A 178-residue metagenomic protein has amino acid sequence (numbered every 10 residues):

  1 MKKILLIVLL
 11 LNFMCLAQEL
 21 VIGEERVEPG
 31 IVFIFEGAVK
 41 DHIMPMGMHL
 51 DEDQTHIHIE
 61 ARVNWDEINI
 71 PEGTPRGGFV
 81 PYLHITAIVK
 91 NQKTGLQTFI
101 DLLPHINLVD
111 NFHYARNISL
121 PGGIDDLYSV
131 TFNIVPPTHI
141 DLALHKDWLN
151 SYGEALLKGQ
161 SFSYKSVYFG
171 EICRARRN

Functional and structural regions predicted by a protein language model:
K3-L16: Sec-dependent N-terminal signal peptides
Q18-D53: Short, compositionally biased P/S/T/A/G/V-rich stretches that sit at domain boundaries
I57-G78: Short amphipathic, basic-aromatic surface patches that mediate peripheral association with negatively charged
G77-Q97: Extended low-complexity, serine/threonine- and proline-enriched intrinsically disordered segments
T98-L108: Solvent-exposed serine/threonine-rich low-complexity stretches and specific carbohydrate-binding patches
L108-N117: Aromatic sugar-binding surface patches on proteins that engage polysaccharides or sugar-phosphate polymers
I134-L149: Short acidic/polar inter-strand loop motif in beta-rich domains
Q160-N178: Compositionally biased low-complexity segments at domain edges in trafficked proteins and select soluble regulators
